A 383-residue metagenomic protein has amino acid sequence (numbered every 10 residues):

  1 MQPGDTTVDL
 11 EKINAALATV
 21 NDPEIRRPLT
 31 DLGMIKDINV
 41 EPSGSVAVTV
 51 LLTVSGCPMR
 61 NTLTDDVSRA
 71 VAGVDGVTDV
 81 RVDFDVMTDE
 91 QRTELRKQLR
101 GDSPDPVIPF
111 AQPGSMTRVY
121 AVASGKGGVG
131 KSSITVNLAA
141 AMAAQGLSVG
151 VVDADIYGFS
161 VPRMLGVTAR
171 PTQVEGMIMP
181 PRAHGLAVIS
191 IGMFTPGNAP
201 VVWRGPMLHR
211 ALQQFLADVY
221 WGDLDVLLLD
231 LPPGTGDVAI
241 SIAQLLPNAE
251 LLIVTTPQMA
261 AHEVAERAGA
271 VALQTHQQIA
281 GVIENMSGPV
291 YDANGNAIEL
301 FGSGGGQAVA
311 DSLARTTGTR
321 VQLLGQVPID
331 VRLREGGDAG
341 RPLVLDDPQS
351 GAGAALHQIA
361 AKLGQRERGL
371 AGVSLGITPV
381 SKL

Functional and structural regions predicted by a protein language model:
Q2-K36: N-proximal, solvent-exposed amphipathic alpha-helical segments enriched in charged/polar residues
E24-L51, V327: Short edge beta-strands and adjacent turn/loop segments
I25-R27, S45, T49-V67, Q91 (+2 more regions): Short, thiol/selenol-centered motifs that function as redox-active sites or metal-ligating centers
D31-M34, P42, T53, R60-A123 (+2 more regions): Extreme N-terminal, non-catalytic leader segments that precede Walker-type/kinase nucleotide-binding cores
V67, R210, D218-W221, D225-E335: Conserved catalytic-core segment of NTP-binding enzymes
R118-I156, G269: Walker A/P-loop phosphate-binding motif and the immediately C-terminal alpha-helix
M142-G205, H209-A217: Phosphate-binding loop that captures ATP/GTP phosphates
A339-Q349: C-terminal boundary of histidine-terminating zinc-finger modules
